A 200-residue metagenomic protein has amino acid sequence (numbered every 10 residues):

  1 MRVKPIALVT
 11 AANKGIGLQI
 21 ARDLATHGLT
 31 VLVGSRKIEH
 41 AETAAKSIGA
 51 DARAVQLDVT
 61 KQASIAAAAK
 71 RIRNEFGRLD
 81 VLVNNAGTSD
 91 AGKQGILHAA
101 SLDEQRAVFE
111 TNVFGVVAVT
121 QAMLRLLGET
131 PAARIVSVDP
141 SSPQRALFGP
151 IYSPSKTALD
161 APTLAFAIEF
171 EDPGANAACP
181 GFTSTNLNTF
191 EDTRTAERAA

Functional and structural regions predicted by a protein language model:
R2-L32: Canonical Rossmann dinucleotide-binding motif of NAD(H)/NADP(H)-dependent dehydrogenases/reductases, specifically
L18, R22, V117, T157-L164 (+2 more regions): Conserved active-site helix of classical SDR/Rossmann-fold NAD(P)-dependent CH-OH oxidoreductases
I38, Q56-K70: The beta1-alpha1 cofactor-binding region of Rossmann-like NAD(H)/NADP(H)-dependent oxidoreductases
A50, R71-N84, D90, S101: A glycine-rich helix->loop->beta "capping" turn within Rossmann-like NAD(P)(H)-dependent oxidoreductase domains
E75-F76, D90, A122-P131: A short helix-coil junction within the Rossmann-fold of NAD(P)-dependent oxidoreductases
V83, V119-M123, L127, P162-T163: Hydrophobic positions on the long internal alpha-helix of Rossmann-like NAD(P)-dependent oxidoreductase domains
T88-S89, G95-F109, G128-E171, T189-F190: Catalytic loop of short-chain dehydrogenase/reductase
